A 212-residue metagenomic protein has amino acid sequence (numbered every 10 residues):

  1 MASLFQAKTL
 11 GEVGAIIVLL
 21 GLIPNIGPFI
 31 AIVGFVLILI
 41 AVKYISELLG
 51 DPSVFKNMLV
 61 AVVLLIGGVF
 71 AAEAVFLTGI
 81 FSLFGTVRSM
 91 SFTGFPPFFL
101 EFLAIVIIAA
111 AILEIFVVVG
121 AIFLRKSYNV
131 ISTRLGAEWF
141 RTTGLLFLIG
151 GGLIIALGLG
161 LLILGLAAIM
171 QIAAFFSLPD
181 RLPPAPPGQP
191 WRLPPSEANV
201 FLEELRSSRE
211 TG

Functional and structural regions predicted by a protein language model:
M1-L22, I26-A72, F116-G152, I163-S208 (+1 more regions): Membrane-interface extramembranous regions at the lipid-water interface
L19-I23, F76-I80, A104: Glycine/serine-rich loop-strand microenvironments at binding/catalytic pocket rims
V42-L49, T86-F98: Perimembrane loop-to-helix junctions flanking transmembrane segments
F70-S89: Membrane-helix interface motif
F76-G79, G158, G188: Short, flexible coil/linker elements and helix-boundary hinge sites characteristic of intrinsically disordered
V87-F92, L157-G160, A198-L205: Extended hydrophobic/Leu-rich segments
F95-V117, I155-G160: Hydrophobic alpha-helical transmembrane segments
